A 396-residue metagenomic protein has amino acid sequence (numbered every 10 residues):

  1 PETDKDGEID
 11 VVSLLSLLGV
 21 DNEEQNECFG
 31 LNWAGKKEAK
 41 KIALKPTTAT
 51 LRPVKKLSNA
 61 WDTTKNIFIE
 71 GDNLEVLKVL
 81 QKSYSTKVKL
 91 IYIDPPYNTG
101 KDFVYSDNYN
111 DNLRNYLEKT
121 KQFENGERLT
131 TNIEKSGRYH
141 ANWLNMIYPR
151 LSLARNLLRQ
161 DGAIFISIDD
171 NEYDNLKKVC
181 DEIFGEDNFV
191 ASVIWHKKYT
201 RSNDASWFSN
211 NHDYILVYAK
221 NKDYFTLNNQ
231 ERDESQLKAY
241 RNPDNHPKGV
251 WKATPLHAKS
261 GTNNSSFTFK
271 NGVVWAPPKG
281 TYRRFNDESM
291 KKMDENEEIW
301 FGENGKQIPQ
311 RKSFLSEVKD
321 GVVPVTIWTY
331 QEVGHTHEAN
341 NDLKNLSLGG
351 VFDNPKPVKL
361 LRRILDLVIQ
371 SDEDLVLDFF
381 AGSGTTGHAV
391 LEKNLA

Functional and structural regions predicted by a protein language model:
T3-L375: Class I S-adenosyl-L-methionine
I93, D374-K393: A phosphate-binding catalytic loop at a beta-strand-loop-alpha-helix junction that coordinates phosphoryl groups
A396: Flexible phosphate/Mg2+-sensing switch loops adjacent to catalytic phosphate-binding sites
